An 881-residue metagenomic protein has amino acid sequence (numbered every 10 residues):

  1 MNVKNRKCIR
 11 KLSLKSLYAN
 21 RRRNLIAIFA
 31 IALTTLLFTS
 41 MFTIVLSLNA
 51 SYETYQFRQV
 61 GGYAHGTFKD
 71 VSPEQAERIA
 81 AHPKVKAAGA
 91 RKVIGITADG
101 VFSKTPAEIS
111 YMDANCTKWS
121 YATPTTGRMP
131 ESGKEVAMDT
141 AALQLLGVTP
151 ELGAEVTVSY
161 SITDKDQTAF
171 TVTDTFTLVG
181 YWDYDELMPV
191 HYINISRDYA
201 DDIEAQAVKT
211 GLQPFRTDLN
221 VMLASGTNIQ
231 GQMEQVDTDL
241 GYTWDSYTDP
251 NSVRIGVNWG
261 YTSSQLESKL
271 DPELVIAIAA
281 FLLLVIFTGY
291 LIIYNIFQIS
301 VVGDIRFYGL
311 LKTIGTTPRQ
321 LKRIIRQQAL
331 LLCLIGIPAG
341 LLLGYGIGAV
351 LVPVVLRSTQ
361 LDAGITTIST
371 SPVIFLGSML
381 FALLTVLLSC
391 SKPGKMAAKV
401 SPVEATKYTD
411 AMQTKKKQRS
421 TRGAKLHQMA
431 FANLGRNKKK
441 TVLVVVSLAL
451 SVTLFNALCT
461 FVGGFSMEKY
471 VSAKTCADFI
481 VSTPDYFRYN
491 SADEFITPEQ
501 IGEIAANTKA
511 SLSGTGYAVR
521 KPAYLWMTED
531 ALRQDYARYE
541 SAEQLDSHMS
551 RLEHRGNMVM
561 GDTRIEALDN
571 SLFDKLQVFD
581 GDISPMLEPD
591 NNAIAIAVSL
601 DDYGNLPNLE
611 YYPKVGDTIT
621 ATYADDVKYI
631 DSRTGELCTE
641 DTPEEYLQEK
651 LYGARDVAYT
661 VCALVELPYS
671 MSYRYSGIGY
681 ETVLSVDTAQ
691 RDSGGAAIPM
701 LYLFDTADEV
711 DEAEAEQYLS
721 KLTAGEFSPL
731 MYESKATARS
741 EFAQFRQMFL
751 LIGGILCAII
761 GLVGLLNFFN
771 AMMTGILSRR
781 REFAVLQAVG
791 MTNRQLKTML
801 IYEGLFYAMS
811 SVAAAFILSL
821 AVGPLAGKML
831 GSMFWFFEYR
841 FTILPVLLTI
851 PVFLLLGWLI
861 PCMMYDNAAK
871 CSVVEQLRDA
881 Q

Functional and structural regions predicted by a protein language model:
M1-I26, G303-Q320, I347-L376, L384-L448 (+5 more regions): Feature of multi-pass inner-membrane transport and sensor proteins that recognizes transmembrane helices together
Y18, R23-L46, A280, F287: Hydrophobic alpha-helical transmembrane signal-anchor segments
N20, L291-L332, G764-Y807: Interfacial "coupling" helices/loops that link adjacent transmembrane helices in transporter permeases
T35, L283-Y290, L384-T385, A758-F768 (+2 more regions): Hydrophobic transmembrane alpha-helices
L46-Q265, G463, M467-G753: Basic-flanked hydrophobic alpha-helices used for secretion and membrane insertion
L48, L270, L341-G377, S391 (+3 more regions): Short helix-loop junctions at transmembrane helix boundaries
S268-V285, V373, A743-I760: N-terminal membrane-entry
I325-L342, M379, T414-K417, L800-A814: Selective transmembrane-helix segments that form parts of the transport pathway or gating/packing helices in multipass
